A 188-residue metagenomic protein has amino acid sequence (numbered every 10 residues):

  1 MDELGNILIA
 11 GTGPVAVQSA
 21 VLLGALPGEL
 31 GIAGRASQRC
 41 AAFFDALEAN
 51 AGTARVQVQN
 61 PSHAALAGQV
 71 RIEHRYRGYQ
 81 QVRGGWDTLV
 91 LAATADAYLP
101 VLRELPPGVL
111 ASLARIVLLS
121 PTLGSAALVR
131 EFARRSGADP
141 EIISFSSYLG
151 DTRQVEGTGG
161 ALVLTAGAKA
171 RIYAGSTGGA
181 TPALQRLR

Functional and structural regions predicted by a protein language model:
M1-P61: NAD(P)+-binding Rossmann beta1-loop-alpha1 motif at the extreme N-terminus of oxidoreductases
L4, P27, I72-E73, G85-D87 (+1 more regions): Short, well-ordered alpha-helix to beta-strand connector turns
G11, A33-G34, A93, S120 (+1 more regions): Short beta-strand/turn micro-motifs composed of small residues that flank or help shape donor/cofactor-binding pockets
Q38-F44, G124-L128, P182-A183: Short, charged/polar "capping" segments at the starts of alpha-helices and the immediately preceding loops
Q57-G85: Short acidic low-complexity segments
V90, A95-G157: Rossmann-like NAD(P)(H) cofactor-binding subdomain of soluble oxidoreductases
E156-R188: Internal alpha-helical scaffold of NAD(P)-dependent oxidoreductase catalytic cores
